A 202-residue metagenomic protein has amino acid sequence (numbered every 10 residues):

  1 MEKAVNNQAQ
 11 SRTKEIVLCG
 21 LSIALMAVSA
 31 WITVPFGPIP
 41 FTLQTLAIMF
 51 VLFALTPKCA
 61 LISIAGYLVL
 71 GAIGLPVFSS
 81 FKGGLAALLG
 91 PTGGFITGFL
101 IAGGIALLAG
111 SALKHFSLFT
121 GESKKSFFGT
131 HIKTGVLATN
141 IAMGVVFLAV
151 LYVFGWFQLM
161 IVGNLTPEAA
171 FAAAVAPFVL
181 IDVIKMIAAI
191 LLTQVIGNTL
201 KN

Functional and structural regions predicted by a protein language model:
M1-G20, A169-N202: Alpha-helical transmembrane segments and their cytosolic interface
E2-L61: Hydrophobic transmembrane alpha-helices
E2-N6, K14, L21, L85-Y152: Short helix-perturbing small/polar motifs within transmembrane alpha-helices
L18-M26, I48, L52, S63-G71 (+9 more regions): Alpha-helical transmembrane segments in multi-pass membrane proteins
A30-P40, L68-A102: Interfacial aromatic-anchored transmembrane helix boundaries in multi-pass membrane proteins
A60-I64, A87, N140, A170: Alpha-helical transmembrane segments and their helix-entry boundary regions
L75-F81, Q158-A172: Interfacial helix-loop-helix junctions of multi-pass membrane proteins
